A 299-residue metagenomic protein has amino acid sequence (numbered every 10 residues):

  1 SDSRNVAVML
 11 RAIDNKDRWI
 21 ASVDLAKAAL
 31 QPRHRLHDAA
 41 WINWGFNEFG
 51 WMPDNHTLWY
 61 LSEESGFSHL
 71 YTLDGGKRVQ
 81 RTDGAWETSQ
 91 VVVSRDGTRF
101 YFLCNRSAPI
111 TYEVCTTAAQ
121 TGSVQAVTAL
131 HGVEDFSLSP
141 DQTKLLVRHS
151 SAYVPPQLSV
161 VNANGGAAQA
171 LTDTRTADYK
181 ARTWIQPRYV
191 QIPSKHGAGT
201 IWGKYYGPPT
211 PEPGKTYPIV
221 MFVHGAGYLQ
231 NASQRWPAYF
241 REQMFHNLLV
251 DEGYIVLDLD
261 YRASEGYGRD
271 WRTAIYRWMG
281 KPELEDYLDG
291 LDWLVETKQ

Functional and structural regions predicted by a protein language model:
S1, V23-N47, L73-D96, C104-S107 (+3 more regions): Multi-bladed beta-propeller domains
S1-I13: Long hydrophobic segments that form regular secondary structure
D2, P53-N55, R95-D96, P140-D141: Residue-level detector of Asp-centered blade-edge/turn motifs that repeat once per structural unit in beta-propeller
N5-V8, L58-W59, F100, L145-L146: Hydrophobic beta-strand positions that form the internal "hydrophobic ladder" of WD40/Gbeta-like beta-propeller blades
V8, K16-R18, K27-D38, Y228 (+1 more regions): Hydrophobic helix-coil surface modules that form long, contiguous segments used for peptide/substrate interaction
L10-A21, H37-W44, Y60-Y71, T82-T88 (+5 more regions): A flexible loop/linker signature enriched in serine peptidases of the S9 family
F49-W51: Membrane-embedded translocation segments of transport machinery
V133-Q299: Serine-hydrolase catalytic core recognition
